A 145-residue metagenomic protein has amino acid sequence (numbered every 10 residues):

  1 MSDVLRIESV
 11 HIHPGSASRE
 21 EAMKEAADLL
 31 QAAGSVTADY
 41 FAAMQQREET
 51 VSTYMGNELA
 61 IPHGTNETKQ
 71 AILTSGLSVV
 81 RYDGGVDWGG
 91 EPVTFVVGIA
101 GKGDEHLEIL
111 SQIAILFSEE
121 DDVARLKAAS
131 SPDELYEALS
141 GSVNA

Functional and structural regions predicted by a protein language model:
M1-A145: Cytosolic covalent-transfer regions centered on His/Cys nucleophiles that carry phosphoryl or persulfide groups
